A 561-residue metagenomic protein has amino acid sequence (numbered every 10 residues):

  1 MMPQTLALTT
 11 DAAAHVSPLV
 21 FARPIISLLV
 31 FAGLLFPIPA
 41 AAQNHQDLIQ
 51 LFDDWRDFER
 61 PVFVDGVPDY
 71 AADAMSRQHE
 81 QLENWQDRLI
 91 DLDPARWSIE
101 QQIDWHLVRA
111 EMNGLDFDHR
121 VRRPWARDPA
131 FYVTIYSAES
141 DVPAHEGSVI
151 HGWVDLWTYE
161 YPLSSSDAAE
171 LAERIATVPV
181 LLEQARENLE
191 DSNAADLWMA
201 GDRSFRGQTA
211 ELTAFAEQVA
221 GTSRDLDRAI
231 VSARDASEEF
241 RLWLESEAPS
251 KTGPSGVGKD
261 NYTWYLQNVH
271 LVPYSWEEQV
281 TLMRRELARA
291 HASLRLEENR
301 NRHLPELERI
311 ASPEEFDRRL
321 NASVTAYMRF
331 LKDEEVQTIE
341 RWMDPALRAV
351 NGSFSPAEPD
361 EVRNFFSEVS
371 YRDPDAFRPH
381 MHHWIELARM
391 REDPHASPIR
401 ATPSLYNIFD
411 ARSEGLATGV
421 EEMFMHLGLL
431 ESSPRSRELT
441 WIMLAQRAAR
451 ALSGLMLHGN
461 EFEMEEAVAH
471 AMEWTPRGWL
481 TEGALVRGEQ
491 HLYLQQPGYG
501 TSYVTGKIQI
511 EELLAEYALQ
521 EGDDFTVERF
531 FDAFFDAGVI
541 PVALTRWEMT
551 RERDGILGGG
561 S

Functional and structural regions predicted by a protein language model:
M1, A12, A40-A42, S98: Intrinsic low-complexity/disordered segments
M1-A22: N-terminal secretory signal peptides that target proteins for export/translocation
Q4, L8, F36-P37, L226 (+1 more regions): Generic alpha-helical structural signal
A7, D11-A12, S27-L28, A40: Serine/threonine-rich, low-complexity intrinsically disordered segments
A14-H15, P39, L320: Intrinsically disordered low-complexity regions specifically enriched for long asparagine
A22-P37: Bacterial N-terminal signal peptides
A42-S561: N-terminal maturation segment of proteins
